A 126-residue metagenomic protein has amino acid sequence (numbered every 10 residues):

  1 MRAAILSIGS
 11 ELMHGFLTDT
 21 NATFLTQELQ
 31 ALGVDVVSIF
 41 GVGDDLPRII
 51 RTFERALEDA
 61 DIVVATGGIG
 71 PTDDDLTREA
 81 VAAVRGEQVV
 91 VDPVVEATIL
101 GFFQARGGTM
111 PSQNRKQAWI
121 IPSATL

Functional and structural regions predicted by a protein language model:
M1-F40, D44: Glycine-rich phosphate/diphosphate-binding loop of Rossmann-like nucleotide-binding domains
S10-E11, G68-P71: Short glycine-rich anion-binding loops that position phosphate/pyrophosphate groups of nucleotides and phosphorylated
F16-T20, R51, L76: Generic recognition of short, well-ordered alpha-helical segments
V42-E54: Structural motif
A60: An anion/phosphate-binding loop that grips the pyrophosphate of nucleotide cofactors and donors
D75-L126: Proline/glycine-rich low-complexity loops and linkers
